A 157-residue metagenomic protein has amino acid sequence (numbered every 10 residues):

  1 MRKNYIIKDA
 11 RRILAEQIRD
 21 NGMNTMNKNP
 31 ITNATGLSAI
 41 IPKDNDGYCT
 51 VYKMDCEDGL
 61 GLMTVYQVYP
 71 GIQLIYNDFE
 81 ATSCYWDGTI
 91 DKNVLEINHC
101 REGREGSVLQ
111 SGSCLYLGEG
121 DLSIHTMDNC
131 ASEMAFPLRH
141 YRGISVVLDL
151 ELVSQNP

Functional and structural regions predicted by a protein language model:
I7-Q73, E80, C84: Membrane-cytosol interface segments
V51-P157: N-terminal regulatory/effector-sensing and dimerization cores that precede helix-turn-helix DNA-binding domains
